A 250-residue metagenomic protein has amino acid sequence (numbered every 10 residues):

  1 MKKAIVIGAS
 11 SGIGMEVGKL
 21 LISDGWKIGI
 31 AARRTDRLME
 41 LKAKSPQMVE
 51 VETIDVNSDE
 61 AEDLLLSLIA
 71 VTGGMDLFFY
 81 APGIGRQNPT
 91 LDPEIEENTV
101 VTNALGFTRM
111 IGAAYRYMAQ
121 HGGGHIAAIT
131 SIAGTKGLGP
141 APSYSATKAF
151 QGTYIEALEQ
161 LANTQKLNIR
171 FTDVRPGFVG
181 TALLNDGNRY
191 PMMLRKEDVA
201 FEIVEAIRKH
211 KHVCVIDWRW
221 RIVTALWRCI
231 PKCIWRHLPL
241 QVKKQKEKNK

Functional and structural regions predicted by a protein language model:
S10-S11: Conserved glycine-rich cofactor-binding loop
S45-E60: Rossmann-fold cofactor-recognition segment
A81-Q87: Conserved NAD(P)H cofactor-binding loop of Rossmann-fold oxidoreductase domains
N88-V101: Short alpha-helical oligomerization interface
I111, T147: Active-site helix of classical SDR
S131: Residue(s) in the substrate-gating loop at a strand-loop-helix junction that position the organic substrate next
D173, N188-T224: C-terminal helical subdomain
